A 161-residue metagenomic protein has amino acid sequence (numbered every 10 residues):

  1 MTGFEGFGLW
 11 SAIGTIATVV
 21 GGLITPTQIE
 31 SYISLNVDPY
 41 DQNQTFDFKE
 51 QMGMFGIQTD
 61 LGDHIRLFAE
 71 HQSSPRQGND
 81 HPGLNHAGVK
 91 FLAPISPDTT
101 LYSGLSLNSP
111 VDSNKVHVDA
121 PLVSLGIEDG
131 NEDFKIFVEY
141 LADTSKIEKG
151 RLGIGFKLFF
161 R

Functional and structural regions predicted by a protein language model:
M1-R66, H71-S73: Short glycine/proline- and aromatic-enriched beta-strand/turn motifs that initiate or cap beta-hairpins
T27-I33, G62-A69, S96-S103, D129-V138 (+1 more regions): Repeated loop/turn-to-beta-strand initiation elements of outer-membrane beta-barrel proteins
Y32-Y40, Q72-S74, K90-P94, G104-D112 (+1 more regions): Short glycine-rich beta-strand segments
Y40-Q51, S74-L84, I95-P97, N108-A120 (+1 more regions): Solvent-exposed loop/turn segments connecting transmembrane beta-strands in outer-membrane beta-barrel proteins
M52-G56, H86-G88, L122-S124, G153-G155: Membrane-embedded beta-strand positions in outer-membrane beta-barrel channels/transporters
I57-T59, F91-A93, T99, I127-D129 (+2 more regions): Residue-level signature of outer-membrane beta-barrel architecture
T59-P94: Short, structured interface segments that constitute the first stable element of a domain
L125, E148-R161: Outer-membrane beta-barrel "beta-signal"
